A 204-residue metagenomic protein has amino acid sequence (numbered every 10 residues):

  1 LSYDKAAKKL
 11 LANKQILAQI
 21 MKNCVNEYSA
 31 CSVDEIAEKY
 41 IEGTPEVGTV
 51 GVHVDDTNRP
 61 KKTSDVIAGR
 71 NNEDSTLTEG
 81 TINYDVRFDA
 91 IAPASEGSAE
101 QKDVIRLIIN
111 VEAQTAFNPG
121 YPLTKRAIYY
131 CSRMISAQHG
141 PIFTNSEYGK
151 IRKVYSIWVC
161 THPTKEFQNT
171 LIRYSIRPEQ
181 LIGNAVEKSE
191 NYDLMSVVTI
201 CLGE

Functional and structural regions predicted by a protein language model:
L1-V198, G203: Accessory alpha/beta interaction modules
